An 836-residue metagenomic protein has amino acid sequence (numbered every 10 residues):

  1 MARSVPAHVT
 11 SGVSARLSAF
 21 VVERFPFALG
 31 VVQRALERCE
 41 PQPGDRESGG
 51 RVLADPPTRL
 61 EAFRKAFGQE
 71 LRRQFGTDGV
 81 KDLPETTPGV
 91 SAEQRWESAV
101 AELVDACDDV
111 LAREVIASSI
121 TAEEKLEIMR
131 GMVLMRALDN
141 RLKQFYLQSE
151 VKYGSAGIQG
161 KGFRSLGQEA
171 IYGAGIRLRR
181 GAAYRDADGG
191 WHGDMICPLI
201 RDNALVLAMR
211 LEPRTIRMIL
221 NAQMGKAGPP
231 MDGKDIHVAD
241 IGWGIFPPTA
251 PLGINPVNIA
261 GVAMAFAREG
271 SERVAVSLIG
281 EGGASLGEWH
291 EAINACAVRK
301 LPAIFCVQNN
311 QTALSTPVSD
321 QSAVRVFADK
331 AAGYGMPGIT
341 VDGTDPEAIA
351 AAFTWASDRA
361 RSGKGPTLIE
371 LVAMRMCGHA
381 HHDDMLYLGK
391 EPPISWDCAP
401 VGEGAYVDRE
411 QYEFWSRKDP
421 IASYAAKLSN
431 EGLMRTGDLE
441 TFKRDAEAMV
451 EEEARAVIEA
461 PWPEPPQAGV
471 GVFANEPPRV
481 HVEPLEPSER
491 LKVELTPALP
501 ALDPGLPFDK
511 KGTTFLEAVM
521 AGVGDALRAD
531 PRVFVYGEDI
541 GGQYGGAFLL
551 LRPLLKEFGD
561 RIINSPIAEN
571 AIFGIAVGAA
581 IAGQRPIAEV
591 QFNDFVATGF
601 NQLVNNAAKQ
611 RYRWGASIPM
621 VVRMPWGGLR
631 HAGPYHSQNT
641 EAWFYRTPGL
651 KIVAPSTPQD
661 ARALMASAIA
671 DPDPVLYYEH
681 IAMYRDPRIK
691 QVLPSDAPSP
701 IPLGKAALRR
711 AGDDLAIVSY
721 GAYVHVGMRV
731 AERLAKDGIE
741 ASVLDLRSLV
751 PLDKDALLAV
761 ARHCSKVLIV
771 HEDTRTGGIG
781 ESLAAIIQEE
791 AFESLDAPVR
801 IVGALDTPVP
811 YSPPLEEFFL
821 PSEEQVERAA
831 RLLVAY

Functional and structural regions predicted by a protein language model:
M1-I171, G189, M376-F558, L795-Y836: Conserved acidic/glycine
A2-V32, L36-C39, G244-E452, A456-E459 (+2 more regions): Glycine-rich ThDP/TPP pyrophosphate-binding loop and its adjacent helix/strand module within ThDP-dependent enzymes
Q144, Q148-R299, Q311, P317-V324 (+4 more regions): Cofactor-binding active-site loop characterized by glycine-rich and histidine/acidic residues
K152-I158, K234-T249, R273-L278, Y334-G338 (+7 more regions): Glycine/charged-rich beta-loop-alpha catalytic/anionic-binding loops adjacent to active sites
A156-Q168, L199-R201, I236-P256, G280 (+8 more regions): Active-site nucleophile and cofactor-binding loops and adjacent substrate-binding regions of central metabolic enzymes
G173-A183, A260-S271, I293-L301, A332-G333 (+7 more regions): Alpha-helix C-terminal capping segments
A174-G175, L207-E212, G287-E291, S315-D320 (+11 more regions): Short acidic, glycine/serine/threonine-rich loops at helix termini
R217-P229, A297-V307, I562-N564, A607-M624 (+1 more regions): A glycine-rich helix N-cap at a beta->alpha junction
